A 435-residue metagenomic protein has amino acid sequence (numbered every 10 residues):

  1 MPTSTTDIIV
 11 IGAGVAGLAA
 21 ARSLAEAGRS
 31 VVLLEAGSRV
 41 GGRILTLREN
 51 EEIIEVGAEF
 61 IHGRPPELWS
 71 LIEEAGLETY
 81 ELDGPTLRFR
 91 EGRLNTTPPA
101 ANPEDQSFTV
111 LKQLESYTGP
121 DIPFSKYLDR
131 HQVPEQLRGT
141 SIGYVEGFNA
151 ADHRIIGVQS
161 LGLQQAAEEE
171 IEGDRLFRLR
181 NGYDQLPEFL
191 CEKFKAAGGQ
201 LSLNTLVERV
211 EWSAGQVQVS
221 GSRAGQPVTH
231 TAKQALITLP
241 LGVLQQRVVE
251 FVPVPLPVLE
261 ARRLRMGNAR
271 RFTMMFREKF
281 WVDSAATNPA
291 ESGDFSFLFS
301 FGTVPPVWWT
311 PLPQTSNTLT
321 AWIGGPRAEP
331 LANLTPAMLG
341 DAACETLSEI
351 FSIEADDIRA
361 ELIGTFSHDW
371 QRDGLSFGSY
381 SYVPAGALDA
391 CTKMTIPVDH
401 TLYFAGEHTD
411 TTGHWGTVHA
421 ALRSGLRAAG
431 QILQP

Functional and structural regions predicted by a protein language model:
M1-P435: FAD-dinucleotide binding site
